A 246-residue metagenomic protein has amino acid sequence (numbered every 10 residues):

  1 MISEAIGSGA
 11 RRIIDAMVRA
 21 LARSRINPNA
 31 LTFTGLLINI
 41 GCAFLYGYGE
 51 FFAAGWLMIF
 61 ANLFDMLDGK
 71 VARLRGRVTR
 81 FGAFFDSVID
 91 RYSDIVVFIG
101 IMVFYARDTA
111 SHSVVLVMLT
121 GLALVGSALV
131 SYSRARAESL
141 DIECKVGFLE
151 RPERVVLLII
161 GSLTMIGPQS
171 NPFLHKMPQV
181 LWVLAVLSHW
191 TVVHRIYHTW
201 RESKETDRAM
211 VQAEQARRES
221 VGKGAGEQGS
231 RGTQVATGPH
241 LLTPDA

Functional and structural regions predicted by a protein language model:
M1-W56, N62, V96-A246: Hydrophobic alpha-helical transmembrane segments
L63-S113: Hydrophobic, well-structured mid-protein blocks that either form specific transmembrane helices
